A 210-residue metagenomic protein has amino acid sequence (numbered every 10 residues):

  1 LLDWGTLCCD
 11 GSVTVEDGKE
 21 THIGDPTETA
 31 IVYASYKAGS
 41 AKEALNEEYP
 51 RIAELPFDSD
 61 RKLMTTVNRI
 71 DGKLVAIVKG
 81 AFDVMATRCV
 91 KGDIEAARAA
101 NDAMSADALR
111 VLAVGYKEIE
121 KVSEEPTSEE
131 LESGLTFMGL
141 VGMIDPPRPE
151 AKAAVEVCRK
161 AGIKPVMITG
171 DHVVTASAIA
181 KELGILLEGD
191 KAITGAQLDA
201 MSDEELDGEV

Functional and structural regions predicted by a protein language model:
L2-C8, V210: Short alpha-helical scaffolding segments that buttress acidic/His motifs in well-ordered protein cores
C9-G18: A short, surface-exposed helix-loop junction/capping segment
T21-I23, A38-N46, M64-E95, A100-V210: Cytosolic catalytic headpieces and adjacent flexible linkers of membrane translocases
K42-F57: Long, charged, glycine-rich C-terminal linkers/tails
F57-L63: A short, glycine/Asx- and small/polar-enriched loop/turn that sits immediately N-terminal to a beta-strand
